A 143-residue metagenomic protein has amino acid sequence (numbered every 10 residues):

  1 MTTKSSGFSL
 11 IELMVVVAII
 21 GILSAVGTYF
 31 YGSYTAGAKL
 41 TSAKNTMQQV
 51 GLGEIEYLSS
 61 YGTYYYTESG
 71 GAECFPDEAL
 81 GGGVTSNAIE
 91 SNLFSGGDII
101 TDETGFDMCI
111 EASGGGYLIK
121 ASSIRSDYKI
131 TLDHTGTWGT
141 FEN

Functional and structural regions predicted by a protein language model:
T2-Y31, T35: N-terminal single-pass transmembrane signal-anchor helix
T3-S5, G37, E56, S60: Conserved amphipathic alpha-helical interaction elements at protein-protein interfaces in regulatory, energy-coupling
A18-G21, K44, G51: Hydrophobic beta-strand core positions in alpha/beta domains
G32, A36-M47: Membrane-proximal amphipathic alpha-helices that sit immediately adjacent to an N-terminal transmembrane/signal-anchor
T46-G62: N-terminal alpha-helical signal peptides/signal-anchor transmembrane segments
S59-N143: Periplasmic/extracellular, small/polar-rich flexible segments of pilin-like filament-forming proteins
